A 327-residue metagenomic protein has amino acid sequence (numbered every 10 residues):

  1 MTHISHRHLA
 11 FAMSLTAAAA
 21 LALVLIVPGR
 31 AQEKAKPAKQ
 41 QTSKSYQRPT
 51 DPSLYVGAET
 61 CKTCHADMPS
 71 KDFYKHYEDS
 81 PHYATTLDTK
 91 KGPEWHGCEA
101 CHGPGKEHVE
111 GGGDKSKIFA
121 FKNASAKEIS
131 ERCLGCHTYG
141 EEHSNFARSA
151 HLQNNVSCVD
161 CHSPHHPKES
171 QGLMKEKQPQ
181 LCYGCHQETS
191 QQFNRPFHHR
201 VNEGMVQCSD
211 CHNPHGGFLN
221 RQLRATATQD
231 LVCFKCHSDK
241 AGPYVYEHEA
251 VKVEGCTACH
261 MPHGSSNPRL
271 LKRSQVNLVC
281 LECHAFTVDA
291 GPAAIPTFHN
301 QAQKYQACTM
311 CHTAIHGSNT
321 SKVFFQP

Functional and structural regions predicted by a protein language model:
M1-H8: N-terminal secretory signal peptides that target proteins for export/translocation
A12-V24: Bacterial N-terminal signal peptides
L23-P327: Short sequence/structural segments immediately N-terminal
